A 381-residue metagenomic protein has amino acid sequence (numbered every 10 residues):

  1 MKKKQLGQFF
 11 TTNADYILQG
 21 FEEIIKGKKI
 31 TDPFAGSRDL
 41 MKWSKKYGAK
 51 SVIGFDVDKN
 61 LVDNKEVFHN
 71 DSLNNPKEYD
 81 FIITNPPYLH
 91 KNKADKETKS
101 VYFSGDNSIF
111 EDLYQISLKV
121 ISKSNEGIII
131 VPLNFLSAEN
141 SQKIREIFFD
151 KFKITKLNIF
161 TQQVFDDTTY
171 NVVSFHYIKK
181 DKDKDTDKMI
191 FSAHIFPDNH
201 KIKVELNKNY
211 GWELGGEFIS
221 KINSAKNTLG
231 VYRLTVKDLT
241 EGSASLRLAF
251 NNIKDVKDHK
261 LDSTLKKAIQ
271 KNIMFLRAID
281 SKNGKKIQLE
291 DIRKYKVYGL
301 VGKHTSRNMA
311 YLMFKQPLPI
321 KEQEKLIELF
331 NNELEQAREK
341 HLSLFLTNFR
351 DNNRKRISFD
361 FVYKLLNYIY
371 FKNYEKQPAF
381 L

Functional and structural regions predicted by a protein language model:
M1-V62, E66, D71, F330 (+1 more regions): Class I S-adenosyl-L-methionine
M41, H90-K93, F135-N140, D166-T168: Short catalytic/ligand-binding loop motif for oxyanion handling, primarily in non-cytosolic enzymes, centered on
S72-E78: Short conserved loop adjoining the S-adenosyl-L-methionine
Y79-N85: Short SAM/SAH-binding signature in class I
L89-F110: Mobile active-site "lid"/loop adjacent to the S-adenosyl-L-methionine
I109-Q163, F175-H176: Conserved Class I SAM-dependent methyltransferase catalytic core
T169-V231: Flexible, glycine-/basic-rich loop-and-beta segments that form/coincide with the SAM-dependent methyltransferase
T240-L381: C-terminal target-recognition/interaction regions appended to catalytic cores
